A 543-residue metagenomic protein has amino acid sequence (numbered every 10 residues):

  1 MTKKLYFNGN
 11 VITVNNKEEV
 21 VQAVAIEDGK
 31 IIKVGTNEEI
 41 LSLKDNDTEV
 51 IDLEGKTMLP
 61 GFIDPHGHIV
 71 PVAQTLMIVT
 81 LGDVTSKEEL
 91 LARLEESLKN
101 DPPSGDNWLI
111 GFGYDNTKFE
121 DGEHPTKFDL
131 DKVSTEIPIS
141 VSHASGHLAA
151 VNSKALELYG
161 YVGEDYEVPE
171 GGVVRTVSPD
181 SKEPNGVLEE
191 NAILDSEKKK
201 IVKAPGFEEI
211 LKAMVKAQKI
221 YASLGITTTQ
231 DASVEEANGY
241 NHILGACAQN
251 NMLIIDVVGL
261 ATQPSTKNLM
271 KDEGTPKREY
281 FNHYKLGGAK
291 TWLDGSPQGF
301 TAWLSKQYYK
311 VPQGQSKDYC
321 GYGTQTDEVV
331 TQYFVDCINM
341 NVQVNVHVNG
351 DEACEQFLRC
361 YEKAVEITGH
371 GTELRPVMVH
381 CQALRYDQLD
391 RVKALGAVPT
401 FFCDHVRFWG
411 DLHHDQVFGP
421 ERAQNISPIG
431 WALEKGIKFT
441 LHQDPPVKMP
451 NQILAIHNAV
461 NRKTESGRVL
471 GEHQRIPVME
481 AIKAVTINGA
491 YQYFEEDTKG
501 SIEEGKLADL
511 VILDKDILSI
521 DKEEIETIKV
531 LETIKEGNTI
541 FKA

Functional and structural regions predicted by a protein language model:
K3-F7, I12, N16-D272, T291 (+8 more regions): Divalent metal-binding segments
N10-I12, G29-I31, Y491, L510-V511 (+1 more regions): Short beta-strand segments in beta-sandwich/barrel cores
H68, H283-T301, A397-R407: Non-cysteine beta-strand/loop elements that form the S-adenosyl-L-methionine
D131-E136, F281-Y284, P312, D390-H413: Extended low-complexity acidic/polar segments
C247-N250, T275-F281, V392-A394: Acidic (Asp/Glu)-rich catalytic clusters
L269-E279, F401: Substrate-binding cleft/loops of secretory-pathway carbohydrate-active enzymes
V335-V344, E352-P376, H380-C381, Y386-K393 (+3 more regions): His/Asp/Glu-enriched, well-ordered alpha-helical/loop segment that forms or immediately abuts the divalent-metal
